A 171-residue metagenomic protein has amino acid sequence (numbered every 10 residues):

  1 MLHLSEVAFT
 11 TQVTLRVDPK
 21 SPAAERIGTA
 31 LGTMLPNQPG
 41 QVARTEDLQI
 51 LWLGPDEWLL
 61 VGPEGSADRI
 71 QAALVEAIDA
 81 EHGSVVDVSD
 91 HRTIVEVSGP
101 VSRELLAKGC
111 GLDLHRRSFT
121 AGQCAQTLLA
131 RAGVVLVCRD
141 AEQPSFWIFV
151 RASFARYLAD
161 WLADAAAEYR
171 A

Functional and structural regions predicted by a protein language model:
M1-A171: Basic, glycine/lysine-rich polyanion-binding surfaces/domains
